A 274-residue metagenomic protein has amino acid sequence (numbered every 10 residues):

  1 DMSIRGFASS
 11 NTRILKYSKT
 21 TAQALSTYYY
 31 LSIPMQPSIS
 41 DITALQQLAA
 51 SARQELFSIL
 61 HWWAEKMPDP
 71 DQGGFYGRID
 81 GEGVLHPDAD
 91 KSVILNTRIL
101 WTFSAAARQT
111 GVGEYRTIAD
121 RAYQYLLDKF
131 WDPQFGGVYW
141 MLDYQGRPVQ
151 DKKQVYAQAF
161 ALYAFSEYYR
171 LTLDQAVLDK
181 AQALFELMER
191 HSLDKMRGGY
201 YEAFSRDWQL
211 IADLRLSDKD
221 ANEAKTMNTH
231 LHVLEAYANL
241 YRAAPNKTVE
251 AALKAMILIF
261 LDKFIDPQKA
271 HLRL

Functional and structural regions predicted by a protein language model:
D1-M2, N11, M35, L274: Accessible peptide chain termini
S3-R5, S9-R13, S18, S26: Low-acidity, Ser/Thr- and Arg-rich intrinsically disordered low-complexity segments
T20, L25, Y29-L274: Glycan-recognition and catalytic cores of secretory/periplasmic carbohydrate-active enzymes
